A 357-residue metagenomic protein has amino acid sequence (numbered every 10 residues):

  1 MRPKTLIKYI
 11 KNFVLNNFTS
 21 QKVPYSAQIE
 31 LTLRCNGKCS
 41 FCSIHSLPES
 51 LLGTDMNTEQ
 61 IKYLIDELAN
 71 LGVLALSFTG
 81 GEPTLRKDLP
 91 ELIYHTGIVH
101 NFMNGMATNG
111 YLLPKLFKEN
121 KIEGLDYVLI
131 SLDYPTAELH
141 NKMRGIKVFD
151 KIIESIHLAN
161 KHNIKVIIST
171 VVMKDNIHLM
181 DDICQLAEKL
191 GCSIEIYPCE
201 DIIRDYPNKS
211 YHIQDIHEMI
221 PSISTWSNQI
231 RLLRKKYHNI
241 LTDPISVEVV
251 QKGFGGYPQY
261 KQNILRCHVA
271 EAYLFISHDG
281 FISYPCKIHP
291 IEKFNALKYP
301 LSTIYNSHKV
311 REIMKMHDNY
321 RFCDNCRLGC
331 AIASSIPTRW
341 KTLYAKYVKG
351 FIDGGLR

Functional and structural regions predicted by a protein language model:
M1, L51, E123-Y127, S131-D133 (+2 more regions): Radical SAM enzyme [4Fe-4S]-AdoMet core and its adjacent flexible, acidic and glycine-rich loops/tails across
R2-E119, E123-Y127, R339, K346 (+1 more regions): Conserved alpha-helical substructure of the radical SAM core
I10, F18, V23, H45 (+2 more regions): Flexible mid-to-C-terminal extensions adjoining Fe-S/redox cofactors in radical SAM and related proteins
R34, K38, R266, F322: The −1 position to Zn-ligating cysteines in a subset of zinc-ribbon hairpins
K38, C42, L116, E138-L139 (+3 more regions): Residues that scaffold the ATP/ADP-binding catalytic core of kinase and kinase-like folds
H45, T79, S131, Y197 (+1 more regions): Conserved residues at the C-terminal ends of beta-strands
L85, A137, S335: Short glycine-rich, flexible loops that bind phosphorylated cofactors or substrates
